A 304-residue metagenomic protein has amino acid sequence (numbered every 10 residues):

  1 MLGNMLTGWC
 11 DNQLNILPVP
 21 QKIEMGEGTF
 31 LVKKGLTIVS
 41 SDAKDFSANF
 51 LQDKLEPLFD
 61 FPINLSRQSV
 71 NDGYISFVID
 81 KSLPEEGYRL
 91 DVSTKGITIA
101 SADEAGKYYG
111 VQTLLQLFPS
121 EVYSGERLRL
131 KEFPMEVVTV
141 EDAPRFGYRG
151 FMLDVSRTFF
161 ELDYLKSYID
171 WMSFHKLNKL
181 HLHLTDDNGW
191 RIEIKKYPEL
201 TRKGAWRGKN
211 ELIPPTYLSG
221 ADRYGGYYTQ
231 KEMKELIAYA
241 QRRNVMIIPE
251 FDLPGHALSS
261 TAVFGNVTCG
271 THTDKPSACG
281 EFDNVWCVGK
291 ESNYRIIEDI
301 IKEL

Functional and structural regions predicted by a protein language model:
L2-G8: C-terminal segment of classical bacterial N-terminal signal peptides
W9-F146: Contiguous, structured surface segment used for ligand recognition
L83-N284, E291-I296, I300-E303: Feature activates predominantly on carbohydrate-active enzymes
